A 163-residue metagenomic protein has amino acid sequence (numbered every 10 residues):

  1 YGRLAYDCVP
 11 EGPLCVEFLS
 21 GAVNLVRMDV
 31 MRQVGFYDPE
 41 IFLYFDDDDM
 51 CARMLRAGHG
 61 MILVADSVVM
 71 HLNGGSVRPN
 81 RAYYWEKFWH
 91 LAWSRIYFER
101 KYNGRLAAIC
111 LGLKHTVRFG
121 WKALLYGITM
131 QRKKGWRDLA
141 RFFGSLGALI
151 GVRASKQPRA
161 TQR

Functional and structural regions predicted by a protein language model:
Y1-G35: Acidic/His-rich active-site region of diverse nucleotide-sugar glycosyltransferases
V23, F42, M61-I62: A residue-level structural signature of the nucleotidyltransferase/glycosyltransferase Rossmann-like core
D29-Q33, D49, V68: Short, well-ordered alpha-helical scaffold segment located in the soluble/lumenal catalytic or ligand-binding core
Q33-V34, Y44, R53, L72 (+1 more regions): Residues that scaffold the ATP/ADP-binding catalytic core of kinase and kinase-like folds
D38: Conserved hydrophobic ligand-interaction patch in extracellular adhesion modules
L43-M50, K87: Acidic donor-binding loop at a coil-to-helix junction in glycosyltransferase catalytic cores that engages
R56-A140: Active-site-adjacent helix/loop segment of glycosyltransferases that harbors family-specific signature motifs
K133-R163: Membrane-interface aromatic/basic loop that binds lipid-linked glycans or pyrophosphate carriers, typified by
